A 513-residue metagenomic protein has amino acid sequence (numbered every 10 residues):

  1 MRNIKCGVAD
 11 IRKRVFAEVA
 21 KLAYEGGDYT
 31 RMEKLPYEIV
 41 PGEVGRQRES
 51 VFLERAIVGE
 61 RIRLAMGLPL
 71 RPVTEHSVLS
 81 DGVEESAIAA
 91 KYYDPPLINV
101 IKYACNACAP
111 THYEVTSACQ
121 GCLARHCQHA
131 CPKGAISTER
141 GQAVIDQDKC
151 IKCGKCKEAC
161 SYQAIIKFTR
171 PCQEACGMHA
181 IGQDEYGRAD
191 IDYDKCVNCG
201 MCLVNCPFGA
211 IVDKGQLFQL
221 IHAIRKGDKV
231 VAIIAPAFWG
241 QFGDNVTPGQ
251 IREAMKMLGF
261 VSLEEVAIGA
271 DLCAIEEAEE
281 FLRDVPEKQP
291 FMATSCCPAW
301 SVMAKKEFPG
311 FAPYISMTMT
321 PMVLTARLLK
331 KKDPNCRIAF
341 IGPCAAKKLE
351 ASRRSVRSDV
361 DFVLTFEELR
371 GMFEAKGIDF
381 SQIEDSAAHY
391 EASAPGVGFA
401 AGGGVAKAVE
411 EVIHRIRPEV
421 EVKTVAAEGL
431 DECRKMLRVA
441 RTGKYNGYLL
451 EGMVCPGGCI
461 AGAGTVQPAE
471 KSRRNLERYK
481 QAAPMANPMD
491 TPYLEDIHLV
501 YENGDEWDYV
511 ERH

Functional and structural regions predicted by a protein language model:
M1-V73, D213-H513: Iron-sulfur-associated redox domains of electron-transfer enzymes in respiratory and anaerobic energy metabolism
T74-D81, S86, K91-D94: Acidic, serine/threonine-rich, charge-biased low-complexity segments in large eukaryotic scaffold/adaptor proteins
A87-T116, K133-G134: N-terminal [4Fe-4S]-dependent radical SAM core
N106-E114, S137-Q142, Q183, M201 (+2 more regions): Gly-rich Lys/Arg/Thr-decorated short loops/hinges at beta-loop-alpha junctions or inter-strand turns that position
A109-H112, R125, G154, G200 (+1 more regions): Short flexible coil/turn linkers enriched for glycine and charged/polar residues that connect secondary-structure
E114, A118-G121, V144, A159 (+9 more regions): Structured core elements
G121, R125-A130, A159, P171 (+7 more regions): Transmembrane alpha-helical segments of multi-pass membrane transport proteins and ion-pumping complexes
A124-Q147, K155-D192, V197, M201-Q216: Iron-sulfur cluster-binding cysteine motifs and their immediate structural context in ferredoxin-like electron-transfer
